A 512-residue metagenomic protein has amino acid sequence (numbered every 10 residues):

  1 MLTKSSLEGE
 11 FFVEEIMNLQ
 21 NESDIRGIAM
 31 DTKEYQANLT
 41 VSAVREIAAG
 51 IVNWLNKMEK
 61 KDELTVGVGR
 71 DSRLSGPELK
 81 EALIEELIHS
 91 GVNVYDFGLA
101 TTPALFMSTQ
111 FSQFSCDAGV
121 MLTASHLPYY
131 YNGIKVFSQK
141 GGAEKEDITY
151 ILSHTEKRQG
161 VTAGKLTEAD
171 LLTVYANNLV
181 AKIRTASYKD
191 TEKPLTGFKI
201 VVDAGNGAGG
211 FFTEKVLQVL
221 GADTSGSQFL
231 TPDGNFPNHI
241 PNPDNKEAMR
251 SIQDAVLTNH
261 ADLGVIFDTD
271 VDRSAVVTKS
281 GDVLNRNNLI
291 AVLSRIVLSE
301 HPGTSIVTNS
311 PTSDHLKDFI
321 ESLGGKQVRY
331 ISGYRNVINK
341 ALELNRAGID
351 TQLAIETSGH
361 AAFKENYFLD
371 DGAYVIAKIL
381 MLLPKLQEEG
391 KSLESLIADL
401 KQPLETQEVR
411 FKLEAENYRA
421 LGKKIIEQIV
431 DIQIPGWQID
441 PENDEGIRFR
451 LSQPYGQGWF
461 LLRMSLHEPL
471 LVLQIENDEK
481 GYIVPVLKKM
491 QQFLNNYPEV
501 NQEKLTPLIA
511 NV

Functional and structural regions predicted by a protein language model:
S6-L83, H89-S90, K165-I200: An N-terminal, well-structured beta->alpha segment
N53, T65-Y131, K215-V277: N-terminal small/polar loop signature for handling phosphorylated ligands or for N-terminal nucleophile
K61-D71, Y95, K199-V201, T304-S310 (+1 more regions): Short glycine-rich phosphate-binding loop at a beta-alpha junction
F97-G98, T102, L152-I183, K193 (+2 more regions): Proline/glycine-rich low-complexity loops and linkers
Q113, Y130-V256: Gly/Ser/Thr-enriched, mixed-charge loops and adjacent short helices that form phosphate/oxyanion-binding elements
Y129-S153, V277-L293, N366-A377: A short, gly/pro- and small-residue-rich
H301-Q474, E479-V512: Phosphate-binding and adjacent anionic-ligand microenvironments
